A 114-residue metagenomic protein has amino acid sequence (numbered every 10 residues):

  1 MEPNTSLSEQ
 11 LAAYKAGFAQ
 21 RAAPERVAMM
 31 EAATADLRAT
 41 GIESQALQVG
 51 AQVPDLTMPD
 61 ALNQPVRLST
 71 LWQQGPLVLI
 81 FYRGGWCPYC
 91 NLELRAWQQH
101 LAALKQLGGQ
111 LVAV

Functional and structural regions predicted by a protein language model:
M1-Q45: A glycine/proline-hinged amphipathic helix-loop "lid/cap" segment that gates access to hydrophobic ligand pockets
A16, T70, Q99-A102, Q106: Replace "anionic and nucleotidyl ligands
A22, A32-T34, V78-F81, W97-L104: A short alpha-helix capping/helix-coil boundary motif
E25-E31, V49-V53, Y82-G85, L107: N-terminal start-of-chain detector that recognizes signal peptides and the immediate post-cleavage beginning
A35-S69, A96: N-terminal "domain-start" segment that seeds a small globular fold
A46, P59, I80-F81, K105: Short glycine- and Lys/Arg-enriched binding-loop motifs that mark or flank ligand-binding interfaces
M58, L101, Q106-V114: Thiol-based oxidoreductase modules, predominantly thioredoxin-like and allied folds used for disulfide exchange
L68-W97, G109-Q110: Short active-site neighborhood of thiol/selenol oxidoreductases, capturing the structured segment around
